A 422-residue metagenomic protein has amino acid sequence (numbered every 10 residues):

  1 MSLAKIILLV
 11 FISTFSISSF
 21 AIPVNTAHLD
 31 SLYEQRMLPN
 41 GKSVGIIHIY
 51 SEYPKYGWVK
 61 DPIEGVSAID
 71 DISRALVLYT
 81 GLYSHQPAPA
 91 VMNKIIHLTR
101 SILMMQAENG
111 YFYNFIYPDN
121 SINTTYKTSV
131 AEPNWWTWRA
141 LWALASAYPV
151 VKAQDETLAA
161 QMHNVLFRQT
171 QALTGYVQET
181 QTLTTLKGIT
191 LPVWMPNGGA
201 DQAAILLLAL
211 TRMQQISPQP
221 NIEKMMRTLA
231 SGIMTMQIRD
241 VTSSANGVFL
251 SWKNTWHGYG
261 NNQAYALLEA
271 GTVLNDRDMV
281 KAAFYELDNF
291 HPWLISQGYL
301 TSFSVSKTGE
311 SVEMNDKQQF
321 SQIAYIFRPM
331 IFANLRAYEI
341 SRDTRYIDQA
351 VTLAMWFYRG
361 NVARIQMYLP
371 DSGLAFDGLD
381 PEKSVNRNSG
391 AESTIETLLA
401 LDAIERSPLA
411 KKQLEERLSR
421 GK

Functional and structural regions predicted by a protein language model:
M1-S2: N-terminal secretory signal peptides that target proteins for export/translocation
I6-T14: Sec-dependent N-terminal signal peptides
S16-S18: N-terminal signal peptide c-region/cleavage motif recognized by signal peptidases
F20-K422: Glycan-recognition and catalytic cores of secretory/periplasmic carbohydrate-active enzymes
